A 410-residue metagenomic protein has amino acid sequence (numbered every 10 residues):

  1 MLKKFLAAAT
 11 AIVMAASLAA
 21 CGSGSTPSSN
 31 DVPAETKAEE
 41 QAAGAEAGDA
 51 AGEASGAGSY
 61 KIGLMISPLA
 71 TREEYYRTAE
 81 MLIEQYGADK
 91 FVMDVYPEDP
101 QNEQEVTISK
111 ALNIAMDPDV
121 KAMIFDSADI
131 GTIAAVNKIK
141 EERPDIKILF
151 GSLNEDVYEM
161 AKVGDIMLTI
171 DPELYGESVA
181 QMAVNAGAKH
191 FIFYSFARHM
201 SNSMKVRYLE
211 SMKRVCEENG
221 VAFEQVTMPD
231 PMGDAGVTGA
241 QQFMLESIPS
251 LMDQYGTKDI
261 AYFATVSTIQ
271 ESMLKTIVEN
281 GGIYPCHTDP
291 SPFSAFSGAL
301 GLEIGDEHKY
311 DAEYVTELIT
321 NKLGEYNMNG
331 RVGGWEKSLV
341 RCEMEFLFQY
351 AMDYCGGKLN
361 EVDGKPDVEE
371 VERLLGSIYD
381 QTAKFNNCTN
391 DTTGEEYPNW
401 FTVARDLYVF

Functional and structural regions predicted by a protein language model:
A16-A20: C-terminal motif of bacterial Sec signal peptides marking the signal peptidase cleavage site
G56-S109, I124-I130, K205: Extracytoplasmic "Venus flytrap"
I62-I66, P118-A128, I146-G151, I192-S195 (+3 more regions): Periplasmic-binding protein-like
A79, P172-Q225, A351, E369-L375: An alpha-beta-alpha
I139-P172: Flexible loop/hinge segments that line or gate small-molecule binding clefts
D165-F193, R207, F243-E246, Y314-G324 (+1 more regions): Hydrophobic alpha-helical segments within soluble ligand-binding/sensing domains
M212-F223, E271-G356: Extracellular/periplasmic periplasmic-binding protein-like sensory domains
V315-F410: Hinge/cleft segment of the Venus flytrap/periplasmic-binding protein
